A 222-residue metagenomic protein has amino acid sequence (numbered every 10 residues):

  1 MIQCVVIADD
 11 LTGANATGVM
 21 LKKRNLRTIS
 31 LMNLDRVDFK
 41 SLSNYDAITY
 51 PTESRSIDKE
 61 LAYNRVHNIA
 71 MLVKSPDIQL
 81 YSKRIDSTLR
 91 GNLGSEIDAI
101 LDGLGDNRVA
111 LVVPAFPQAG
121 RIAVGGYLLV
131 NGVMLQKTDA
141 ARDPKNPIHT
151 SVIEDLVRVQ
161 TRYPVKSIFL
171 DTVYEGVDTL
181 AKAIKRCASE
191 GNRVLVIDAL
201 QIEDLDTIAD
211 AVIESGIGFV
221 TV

Functional and structural regions predicted by a protein language model:
M1-I2, D46, A62, A70-Y81 (+1 more regions): Cap/lid and interdomain-hinge subdomains that line or gate substrate/regulatory clefts in soluble alpha/beta enzymes
I2-S43, N64, V113-Q118: N-terminal basic/disordered segments at the start of proteins
A14, T28, I78-K83, G216: Hydrophobic alpha/beta core scaffold segments
K22, K74, I213: Anion (oxyanion) recognition and catalysis
L34-V37, D58-L72: Glycine-rich, highly charged phosphate/nucleotide-binding loops
Y45-Y63: Short, structured active-site "lid" loops
V212-V222: Acidic, glycine-rich loop-and-beta core segments that form the ion-binding/anion-interacting portion of active sites
